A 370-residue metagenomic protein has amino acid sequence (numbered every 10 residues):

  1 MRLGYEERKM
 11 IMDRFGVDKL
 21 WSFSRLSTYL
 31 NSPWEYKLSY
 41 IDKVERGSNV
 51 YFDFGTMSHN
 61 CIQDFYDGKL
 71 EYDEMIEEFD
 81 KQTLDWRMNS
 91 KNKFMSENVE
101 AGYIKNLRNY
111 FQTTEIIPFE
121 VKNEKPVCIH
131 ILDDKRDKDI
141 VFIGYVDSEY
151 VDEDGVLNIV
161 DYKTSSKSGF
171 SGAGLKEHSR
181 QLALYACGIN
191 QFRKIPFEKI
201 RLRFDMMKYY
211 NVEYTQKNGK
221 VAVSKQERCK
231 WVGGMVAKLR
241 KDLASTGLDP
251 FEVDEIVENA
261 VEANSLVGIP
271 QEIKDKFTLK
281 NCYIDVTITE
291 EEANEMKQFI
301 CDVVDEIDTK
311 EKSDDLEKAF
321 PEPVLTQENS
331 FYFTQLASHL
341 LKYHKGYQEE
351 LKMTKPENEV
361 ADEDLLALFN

Functional and structural regions predicted by a protein language model:
M1-N370: RecB-family 4Fe-4S metal-dependent nuclease core
